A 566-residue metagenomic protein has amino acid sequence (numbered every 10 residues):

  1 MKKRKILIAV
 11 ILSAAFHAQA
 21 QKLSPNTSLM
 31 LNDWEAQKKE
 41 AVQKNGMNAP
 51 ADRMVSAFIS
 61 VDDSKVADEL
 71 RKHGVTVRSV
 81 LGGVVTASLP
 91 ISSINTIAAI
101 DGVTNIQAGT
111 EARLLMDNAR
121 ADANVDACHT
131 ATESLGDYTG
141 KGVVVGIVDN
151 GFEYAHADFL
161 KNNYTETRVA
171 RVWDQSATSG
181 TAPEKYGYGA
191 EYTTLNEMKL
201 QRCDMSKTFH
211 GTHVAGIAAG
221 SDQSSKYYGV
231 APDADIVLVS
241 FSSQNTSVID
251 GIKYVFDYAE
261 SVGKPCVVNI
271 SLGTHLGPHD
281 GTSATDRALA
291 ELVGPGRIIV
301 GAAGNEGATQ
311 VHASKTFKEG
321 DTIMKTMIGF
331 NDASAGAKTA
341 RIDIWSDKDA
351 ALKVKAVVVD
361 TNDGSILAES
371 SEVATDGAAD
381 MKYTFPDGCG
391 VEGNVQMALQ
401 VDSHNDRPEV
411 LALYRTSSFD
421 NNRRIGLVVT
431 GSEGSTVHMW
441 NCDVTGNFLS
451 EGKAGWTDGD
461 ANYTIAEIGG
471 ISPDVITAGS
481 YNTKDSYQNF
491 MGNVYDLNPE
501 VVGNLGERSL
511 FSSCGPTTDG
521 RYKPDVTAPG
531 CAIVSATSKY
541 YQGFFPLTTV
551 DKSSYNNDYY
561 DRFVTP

Functional and structural regions predicted by a protein language model:
K5-I6, I11, H17-G136, V144 (+2 more regions): Autoinhibitory N-terminal propeptides
V61, I344-K348, V429-G431: Non-cytosolic beta-sheet module surface loops
A131-V248, G263, V267, G294-I298 (+8 more regions): Subtilisin-like serine protease catalytic core
T178-G180, Y186-Y192, Q310-P408, T457-D458 (+1 more regions): Extracellular S/T/G-rich loop segment that most often corresponds to the catalytic His/Ser-adjacent loop
F256-D280, A302-A303, V428-G434: Short acidic, glycine-rich surface-loop motifs adjacent to enzyme active sites
V268, T285-K318: Catalytic cores of secreted or luminal carbohydrate-active enzymes
A340, S417-S432: Noncatalytic modules at the cell exterior or secretory-pathway interfaces, chiefly beta-strand-rich lectin/adhesion
D402-V410, T430-C442: Short acidic/polar inter-strand loop motif in beta-rich domains
